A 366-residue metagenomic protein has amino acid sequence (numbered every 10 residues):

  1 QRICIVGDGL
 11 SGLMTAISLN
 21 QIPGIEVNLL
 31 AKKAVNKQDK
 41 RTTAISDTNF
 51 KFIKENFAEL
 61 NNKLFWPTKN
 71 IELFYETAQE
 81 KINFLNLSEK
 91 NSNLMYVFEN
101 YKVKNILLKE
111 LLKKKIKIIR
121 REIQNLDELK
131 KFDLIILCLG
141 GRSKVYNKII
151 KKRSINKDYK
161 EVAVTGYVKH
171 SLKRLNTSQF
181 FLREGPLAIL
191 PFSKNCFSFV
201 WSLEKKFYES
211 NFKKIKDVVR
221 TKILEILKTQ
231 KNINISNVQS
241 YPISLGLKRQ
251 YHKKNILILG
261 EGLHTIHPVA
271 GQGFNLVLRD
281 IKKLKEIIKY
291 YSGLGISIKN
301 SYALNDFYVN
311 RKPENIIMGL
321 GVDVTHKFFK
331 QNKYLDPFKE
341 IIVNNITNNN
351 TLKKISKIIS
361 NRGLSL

Functional and structural regions predicted by a protein language model:
C4-D8, S18-R41: Glycine-rich FAD pyrophosphate-binding loop
G12-L13: N-terminal Rossmann-fold NAD(P) dinucleotide-binding loop
R41-K63: N-terminal glycine-rich dinucleotide-binding loop that anchors FAD/FMN and/or NAD(P) in oxidoreductases
K51, E55, W66-Y167: Conserved N-terminal helical subregion
I53, G140-T229, V238: Conserved FAD-binding catalytic core of PHBH/FMO-like flavoproteins
N211-Y291, K299: FAD/FMN-dependent oxidoreductases across multiple families
E286-L366: C-terminal helical "tail/cap" subdomain of flavin- and related membrane-associated enzymes
